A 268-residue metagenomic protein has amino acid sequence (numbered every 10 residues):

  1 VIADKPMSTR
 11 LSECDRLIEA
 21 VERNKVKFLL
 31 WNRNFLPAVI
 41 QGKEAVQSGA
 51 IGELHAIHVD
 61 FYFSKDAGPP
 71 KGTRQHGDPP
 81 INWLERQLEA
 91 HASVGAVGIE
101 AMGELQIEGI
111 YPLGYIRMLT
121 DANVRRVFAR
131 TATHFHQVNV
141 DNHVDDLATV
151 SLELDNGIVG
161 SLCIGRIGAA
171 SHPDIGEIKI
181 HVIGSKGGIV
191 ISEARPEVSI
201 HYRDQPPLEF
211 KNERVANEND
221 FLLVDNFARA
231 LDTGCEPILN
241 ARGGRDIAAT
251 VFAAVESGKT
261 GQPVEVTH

Functional and structural regions predicted by a protein language model:
V1-N34, G49: Beta-strand-loop-alpha-helix segment that lines the small-molecule cofactor/substrate pocket of alpha/beta enzymes
I2, K27-L29, H58, F128 (+2 more regions): Structural detector of well-ordered beta-strand residues that form the stable sheet scaffold of enzyme domains
E13-D15, R23, R229-H268: C-terminal helix-rich "cap/oligomerization" subdomain common to oxidoreductases
C14, V39, P112-L113, D220-D225 (+1 more regions): A general structural signal for well-ordered alpha-helical segments in protein cores
V26-K27, E53, N156-I158: Short, well-ordered coil/turn segments that N-cap beta-strands
N34-V140, G261: Predominantly a Rossmann-like dinucleotide-binding segment in NAD(P)-dependent oxidoreductases
I107-R195, F221-T233: Contiguous beta-strand/loop segments that form the cofactor/metal-binding neighborhood of enzyme cores
I180, P196-P206: Short polybasic amphipathic segments
